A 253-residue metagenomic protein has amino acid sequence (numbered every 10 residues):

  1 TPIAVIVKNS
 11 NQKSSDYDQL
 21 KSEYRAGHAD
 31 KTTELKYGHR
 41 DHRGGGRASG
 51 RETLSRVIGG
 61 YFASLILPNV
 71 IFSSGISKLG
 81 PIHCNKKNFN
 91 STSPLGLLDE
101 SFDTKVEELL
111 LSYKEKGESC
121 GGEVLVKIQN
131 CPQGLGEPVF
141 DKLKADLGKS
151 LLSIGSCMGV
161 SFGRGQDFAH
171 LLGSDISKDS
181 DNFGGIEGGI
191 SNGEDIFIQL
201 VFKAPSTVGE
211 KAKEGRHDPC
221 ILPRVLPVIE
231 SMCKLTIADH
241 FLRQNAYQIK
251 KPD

Functional and structural regions predicted by a protein language model:
T1-T32: Glycine-rich, N-terminal phosphate-binding loop and its surrounding beta-alpha-beta segment
K21-R47, G209-H217, I221: Short acidic, glycine/tyrosine-flanked loop/strand segments centered on an H-E-D-like triad
L35-V139: Glycine-rich, mobile lid/loop segments that gate access to catalytic sites or pores
R51-S74, A145-K149, G189, E194-F202 (+1 more regions): Alpha-helical support elements that line or immediately flank enzyme active sites and cofactor-binding pockets
T53, L109, D146-G148, S156 (+2 more regions): Alpha/propeptide regions of enzymes that mature by internal proteolysis
N69-I76, Y113-V124, S156-D167, Q244-D253: Flexible, glycine/charged-enriched surface loops at secondary-structure junctions
G117-A212: Glycine-rich anion/phosphate-binding loop at the beta-strand->alpha-helix junction
F197-D253: Internal helix-turn-beta structural module
